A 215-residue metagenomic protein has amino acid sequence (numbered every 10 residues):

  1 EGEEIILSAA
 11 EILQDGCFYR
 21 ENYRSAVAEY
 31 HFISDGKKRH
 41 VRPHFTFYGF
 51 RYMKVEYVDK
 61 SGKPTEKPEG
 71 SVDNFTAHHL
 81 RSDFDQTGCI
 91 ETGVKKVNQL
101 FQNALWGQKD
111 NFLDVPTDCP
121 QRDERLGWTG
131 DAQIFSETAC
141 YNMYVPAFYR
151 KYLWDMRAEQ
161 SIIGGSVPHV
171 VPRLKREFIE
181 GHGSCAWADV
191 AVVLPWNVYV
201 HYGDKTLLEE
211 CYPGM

Functional and structural regions predicted by a protein language model:
E1-R122, G130-D131, A147-R150, I162-I179 (+1 more regions): Extracellular/oxidizing-compartment recognition motifs
P43, R125, A139-N142, G181: Short, charged/polar micro-motifs that form catalytic or ligand-binding hotspots
R125, T129-A132, S184-V192: Short alpha-helical patches at coil-to-helix transitions and adjacent helical residues in well-structured domains
I134-V145, V190-L207: Well-ordered alpha-helical scaffold segments within catalytic/enzyme domains
T138-I162: Active-site diphosphate/adenylate-binding microenvironment
Y212-M215: C-terminal PAP-associated
